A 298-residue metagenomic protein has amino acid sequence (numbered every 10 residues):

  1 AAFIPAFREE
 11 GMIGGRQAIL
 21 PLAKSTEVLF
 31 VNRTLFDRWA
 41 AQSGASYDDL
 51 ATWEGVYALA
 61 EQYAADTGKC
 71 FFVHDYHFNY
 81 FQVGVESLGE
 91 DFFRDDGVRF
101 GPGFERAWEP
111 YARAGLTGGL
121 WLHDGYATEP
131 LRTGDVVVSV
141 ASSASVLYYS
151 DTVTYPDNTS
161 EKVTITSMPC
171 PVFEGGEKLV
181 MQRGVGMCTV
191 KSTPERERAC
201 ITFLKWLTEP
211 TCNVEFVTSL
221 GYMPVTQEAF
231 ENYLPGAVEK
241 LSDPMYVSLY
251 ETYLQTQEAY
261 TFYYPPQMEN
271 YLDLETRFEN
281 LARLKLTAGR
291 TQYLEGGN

Functional and structural regions predicted by a protein language model:
A1-A2, E90-A107, D157-S160, V172-L179: Short, solvent-exposed loop/beta-turn-alpha elements that line the ligand-binding surface or hinge of extracytoplasmic
A1-A6, R38-W39, V137-V138, P156-T159: Extracytoplasmic "Venus flytrap"/periplasmic binding protein-like
A1-V28, Y57, K162-P171: Hinge/lid segment of periplasmic solute-binding proteins
F36, Y57-Q62, G125-S139, N280 (+1 more regions): Short helices/loops that flank or line small-molecule/ion binding pockets
Y57-Q62, R94-G125, C170: Glycine-centered hinge/linker elements that transmit conformational signals in sensory and ligand-binding systems
R113-G119, P156-E228: Extracytoplasmic/periplasmic substrate-recognition and gating elements
V137-S142, Y148-Y149: Paired acidic/hydrophobic, glycine-rich loop segments that form the ligand-binding mouth/hinge of periplasmic-binding
M168-C170, T218-T287: Long, aromatic- and glycine/proline-rich binding clefts that accommodate carbohydrate-like moieties
